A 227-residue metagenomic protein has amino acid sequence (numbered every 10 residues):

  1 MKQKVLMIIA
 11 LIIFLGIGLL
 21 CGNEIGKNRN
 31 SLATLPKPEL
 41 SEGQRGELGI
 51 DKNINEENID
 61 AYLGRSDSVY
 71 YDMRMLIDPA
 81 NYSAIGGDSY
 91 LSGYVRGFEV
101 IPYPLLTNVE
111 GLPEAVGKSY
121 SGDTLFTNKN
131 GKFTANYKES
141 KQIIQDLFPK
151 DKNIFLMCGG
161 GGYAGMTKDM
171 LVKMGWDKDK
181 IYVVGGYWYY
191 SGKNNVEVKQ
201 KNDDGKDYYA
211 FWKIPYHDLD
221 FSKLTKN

Functional and structural regions predicted by a protein language model:
K4-N53, G64-R65, L76-F155, G159-N227: Rhodanese-like catalytic fold shared by cysteine-dependent sulfurtransferases and DSP/PTP-type phosphatases
I59-D60: Compositionally biased, charge-rich low-complexity tracts
Y70-D72: Structural scaffold elements adjacent to functional motifs in cytosolic proteins
